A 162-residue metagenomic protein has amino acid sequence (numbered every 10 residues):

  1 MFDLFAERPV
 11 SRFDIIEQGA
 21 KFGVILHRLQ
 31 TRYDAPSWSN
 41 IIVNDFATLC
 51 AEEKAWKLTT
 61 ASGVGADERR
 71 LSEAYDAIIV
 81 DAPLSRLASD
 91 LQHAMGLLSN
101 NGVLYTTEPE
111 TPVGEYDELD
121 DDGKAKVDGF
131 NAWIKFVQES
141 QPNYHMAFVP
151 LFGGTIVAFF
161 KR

Functional and structural regions predicted by a protein language model:
M1-E52: SAM cofactor-binding core of SAM-dependent methyltransferases, primarily the Rossmann-like beta-alpha-beta module
F5-A6, D67-R70, G96: Structural motif
R8-P9, Q30-A35, K57-A61, D121-K126: Short, hinge-like loop/turn segments at secondary-structure boundaries
V10-R12, Y75, N101: A general structural motif
I15, D76-D81: Short catalytic-loop micro-motif centered on adjacent basic/acidic residues
G19, P83-L84: Short beta->alpha junction loops/turns
W56-T60, G65-A77: A short acidic, Gly/Pro-enriched loop at the edge of an enzyme's catalytic core that lines a small-molecule cofactor
L71, L84-R162: C-terminal substrate-binding/active-site "lid" region of AdoMet-derived donor-dependent transferases
